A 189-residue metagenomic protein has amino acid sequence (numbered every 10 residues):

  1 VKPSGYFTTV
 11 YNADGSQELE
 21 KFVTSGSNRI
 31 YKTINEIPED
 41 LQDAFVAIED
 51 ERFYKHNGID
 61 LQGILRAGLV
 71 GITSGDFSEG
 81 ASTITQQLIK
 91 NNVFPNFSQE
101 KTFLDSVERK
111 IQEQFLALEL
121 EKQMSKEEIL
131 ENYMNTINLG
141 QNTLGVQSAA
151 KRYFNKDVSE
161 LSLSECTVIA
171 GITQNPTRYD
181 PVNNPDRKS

Functional and structural regions predicted by a protein language model:
V1-G5: Aromatic-capped interface at the extracytoplasmic side of an N-terminal signal-anchor transmembrane helix
F7, Y11-K188: Peptidoglycan glycan-strand catalytic modules in the bacterial/periplasmic cell-wall system
